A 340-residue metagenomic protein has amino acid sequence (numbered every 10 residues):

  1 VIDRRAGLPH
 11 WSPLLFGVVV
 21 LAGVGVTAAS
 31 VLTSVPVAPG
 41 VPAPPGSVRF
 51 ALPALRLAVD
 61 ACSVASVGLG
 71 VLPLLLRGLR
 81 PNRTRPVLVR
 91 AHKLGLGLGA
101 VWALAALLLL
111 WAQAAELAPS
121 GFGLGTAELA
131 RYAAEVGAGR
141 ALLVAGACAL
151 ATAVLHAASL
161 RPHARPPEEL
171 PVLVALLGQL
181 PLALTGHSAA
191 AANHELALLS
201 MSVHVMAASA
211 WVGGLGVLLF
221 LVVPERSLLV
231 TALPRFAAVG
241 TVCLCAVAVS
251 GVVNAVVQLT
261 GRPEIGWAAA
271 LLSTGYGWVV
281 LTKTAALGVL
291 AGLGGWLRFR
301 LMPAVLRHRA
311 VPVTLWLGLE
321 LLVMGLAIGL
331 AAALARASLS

Functional and structural regions predicted by a protein language model:
V1-S340: Polytopic transmembrane helical bundles with strong interfacial aromatic enrichment
